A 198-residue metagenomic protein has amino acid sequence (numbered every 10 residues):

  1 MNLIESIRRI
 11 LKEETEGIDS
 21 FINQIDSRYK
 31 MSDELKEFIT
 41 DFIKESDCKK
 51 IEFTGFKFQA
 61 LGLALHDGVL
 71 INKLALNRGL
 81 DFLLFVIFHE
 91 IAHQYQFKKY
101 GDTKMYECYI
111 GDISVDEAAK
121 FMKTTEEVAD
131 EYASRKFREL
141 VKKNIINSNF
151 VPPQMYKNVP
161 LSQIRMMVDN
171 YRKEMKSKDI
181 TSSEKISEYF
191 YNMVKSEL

Functional and structural regions predicted by a protein language model:
M1-T15: Short acidic, low-complexity intrinsically disordered linear motifs used for protein-protein interactions
D26-D47: Zn2+-dependent metallopeptidase catalytic core
M31, L35, L84, T125 (+1 more regions): Hydrophobic (often cysteine-bearing) scaffold residues that line and stabilize catalytic clefts of nucleotide/cofactor
D41-L70: Catalytic zinc-binding patch centered on the HExxH motif and its immediate surroundings that defines zinc-dependent
L70-I87: Short pre-active-site segment immediately N-terminal to the catalytic Zn-binding motif
D81, F97-D130: Post-HEXXH active-site segment of zinc metalloproteases
F85-K98: Active-site recognition of the HExxH zinc-binding catalytic motif
V115-E126, E131-L198: Long, well-structured alpha-helical subdomains associated with metal-dependent extracellular/ecto-lumenal hydrolases
